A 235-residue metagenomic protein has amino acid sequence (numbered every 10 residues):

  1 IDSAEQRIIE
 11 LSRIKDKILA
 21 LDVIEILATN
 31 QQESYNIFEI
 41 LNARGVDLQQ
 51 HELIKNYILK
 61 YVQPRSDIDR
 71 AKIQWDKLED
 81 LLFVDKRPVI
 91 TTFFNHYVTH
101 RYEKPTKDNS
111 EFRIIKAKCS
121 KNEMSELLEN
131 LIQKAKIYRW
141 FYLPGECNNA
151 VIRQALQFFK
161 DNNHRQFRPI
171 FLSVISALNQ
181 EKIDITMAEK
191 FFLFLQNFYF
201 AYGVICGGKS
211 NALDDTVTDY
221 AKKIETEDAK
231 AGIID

Functional and structural regions predicted by a protein language model:
I1-R13, D22: Long, basic N-terminal domains or extensions that often function in RNA/ssDNA interaction or organelle/cellular
I18, D22, L27, Q50-D235: A cross-family structural signal marking well-folded subdomains
N30-S34, G45: Flexible loop/turn segments at secondary-structure boundaries
